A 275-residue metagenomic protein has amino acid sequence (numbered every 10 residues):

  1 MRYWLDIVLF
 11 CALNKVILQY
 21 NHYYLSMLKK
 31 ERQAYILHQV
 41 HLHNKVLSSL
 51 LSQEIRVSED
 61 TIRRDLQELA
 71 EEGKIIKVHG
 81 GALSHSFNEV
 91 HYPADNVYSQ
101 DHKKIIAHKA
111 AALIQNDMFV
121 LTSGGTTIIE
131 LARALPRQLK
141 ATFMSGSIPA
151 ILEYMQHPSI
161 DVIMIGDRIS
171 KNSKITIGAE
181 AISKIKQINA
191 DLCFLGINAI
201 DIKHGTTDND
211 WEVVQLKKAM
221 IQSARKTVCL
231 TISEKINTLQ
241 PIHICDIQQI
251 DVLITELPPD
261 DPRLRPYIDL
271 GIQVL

Functional and structural regions predicted by a protein language model:
M1-S26: Short, intrinsically disordered or compositionally biased N-terminal tails of bacterial proteins
L18-Y24, L28-T126, A132-R137, M144 (+2 more regions): HTH-adjacent hinge/linker in prokaryotic transcriptional regulators
L28-E31, H38, K45-S49, E71 (+1 more regions): Conserved phosphate- and dinucleotide-binding cores of soluble alpha/beta proteins, encompassing both enzyme active
T61, T127, T142-S145, T207 (+2 more regions): Ser/Thr-centric signal marking residues that sit in or immediately flank functional binding/regulatory motifs
D117, Q138-K140, A224, I250: A general structural motif
